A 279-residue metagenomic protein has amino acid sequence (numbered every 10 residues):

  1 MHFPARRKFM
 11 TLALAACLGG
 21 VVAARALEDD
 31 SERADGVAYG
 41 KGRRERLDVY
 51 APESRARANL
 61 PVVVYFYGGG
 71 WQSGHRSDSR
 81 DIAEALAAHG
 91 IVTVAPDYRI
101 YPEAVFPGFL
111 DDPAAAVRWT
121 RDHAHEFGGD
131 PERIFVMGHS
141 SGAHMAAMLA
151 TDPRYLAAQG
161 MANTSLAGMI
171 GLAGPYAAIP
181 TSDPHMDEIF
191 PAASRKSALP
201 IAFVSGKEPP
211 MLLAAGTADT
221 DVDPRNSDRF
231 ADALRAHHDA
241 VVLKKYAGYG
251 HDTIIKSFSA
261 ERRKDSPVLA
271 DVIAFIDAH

Functional and structural regions predicted by a protein language model:
M1-A16: N-terminal secretory signal peptides and thylakoid transit peptides that target proteins across membranes
L27-A56: N-terminal cap/lid segment of alpha/beta-hydrolase-fold proteins
G42, G174-F203, P209: Mobile cap/lid helix-loop segments that gate and shape the active-site cleft of serine hydrolases
N59-G68: Short beta-strand element of the alpha/beta-hydrolase
S77-V94: Short amphipathic alpha-helix adjacent to the substrate-entry channel of hydrolases
R118-P184: Primarily recognizes the serine-hydrolase "nucleophile elbow" in alpha/beta-hydrolase and SGNH/GDSL folds
L213-A215, D219: Short beta-strand/loop motif that positions the catalytic acidic residue of the alpha/beta-hydrolase fold
H237-H279: C-terminal catalytic histidine-bearing segment of alpha/beta-hydrolase fold enzymes
